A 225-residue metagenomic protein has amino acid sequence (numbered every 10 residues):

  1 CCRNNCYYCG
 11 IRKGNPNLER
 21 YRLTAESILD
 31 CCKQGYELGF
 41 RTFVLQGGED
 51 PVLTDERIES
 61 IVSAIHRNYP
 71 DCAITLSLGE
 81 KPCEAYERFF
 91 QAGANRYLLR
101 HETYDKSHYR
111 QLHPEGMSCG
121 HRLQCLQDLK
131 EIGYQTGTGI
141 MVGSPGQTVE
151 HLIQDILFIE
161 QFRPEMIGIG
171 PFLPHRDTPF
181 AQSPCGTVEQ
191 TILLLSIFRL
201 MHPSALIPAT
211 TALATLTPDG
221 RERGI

Functional and structural regions predicted by a protein language model:
C1-K13: Local cysteine-cluster metal-coordination motifs and their immediate loop/turn environment, predominantly Fe-S cluster
K13-I28, G35-E56, V62-L126, Q135-V142 (+1 more regions): Core AdoMet radical
D50, R199, G220: Cofactor-cradling patches in redox/metallo enzymes
S63, S196, E222: Active-site phosphate/pyrophosphate- and oxyanion-stabilizing loops and adjacent acidic/basic residues in soluble
Y69, R96, H101, G120-F180 (+2 more regions): Conserved C-terminal portion of the radical SAM core fold that forms the substrate/S-adenosylmethionine-binding
L76-K81, T210-L216: Glycine-rich beta-to-alpha transition loops that act as phosphate-gripper elements at the mouths of alpha/beta enzyme
P179, T217-I225: Histidine/acidic-residue-rich catalytic or RNA/ligand-binding cores of hydrolases and nuclease-related proteins
